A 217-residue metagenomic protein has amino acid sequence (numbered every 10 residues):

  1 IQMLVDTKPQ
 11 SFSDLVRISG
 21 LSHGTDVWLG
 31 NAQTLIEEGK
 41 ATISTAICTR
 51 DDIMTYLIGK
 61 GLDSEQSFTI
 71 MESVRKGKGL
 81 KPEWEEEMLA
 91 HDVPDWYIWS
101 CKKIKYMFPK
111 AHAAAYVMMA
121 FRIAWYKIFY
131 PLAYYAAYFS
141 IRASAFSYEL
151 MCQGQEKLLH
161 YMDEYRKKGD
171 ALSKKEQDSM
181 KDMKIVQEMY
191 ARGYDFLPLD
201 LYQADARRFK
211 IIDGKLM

Functional and structural regions predicted by a protein language model:
I1-M217: Noncatalytic, beta-rich nucleic-acid-contacting surfaces in large DNA/RNA-processing enzymes
